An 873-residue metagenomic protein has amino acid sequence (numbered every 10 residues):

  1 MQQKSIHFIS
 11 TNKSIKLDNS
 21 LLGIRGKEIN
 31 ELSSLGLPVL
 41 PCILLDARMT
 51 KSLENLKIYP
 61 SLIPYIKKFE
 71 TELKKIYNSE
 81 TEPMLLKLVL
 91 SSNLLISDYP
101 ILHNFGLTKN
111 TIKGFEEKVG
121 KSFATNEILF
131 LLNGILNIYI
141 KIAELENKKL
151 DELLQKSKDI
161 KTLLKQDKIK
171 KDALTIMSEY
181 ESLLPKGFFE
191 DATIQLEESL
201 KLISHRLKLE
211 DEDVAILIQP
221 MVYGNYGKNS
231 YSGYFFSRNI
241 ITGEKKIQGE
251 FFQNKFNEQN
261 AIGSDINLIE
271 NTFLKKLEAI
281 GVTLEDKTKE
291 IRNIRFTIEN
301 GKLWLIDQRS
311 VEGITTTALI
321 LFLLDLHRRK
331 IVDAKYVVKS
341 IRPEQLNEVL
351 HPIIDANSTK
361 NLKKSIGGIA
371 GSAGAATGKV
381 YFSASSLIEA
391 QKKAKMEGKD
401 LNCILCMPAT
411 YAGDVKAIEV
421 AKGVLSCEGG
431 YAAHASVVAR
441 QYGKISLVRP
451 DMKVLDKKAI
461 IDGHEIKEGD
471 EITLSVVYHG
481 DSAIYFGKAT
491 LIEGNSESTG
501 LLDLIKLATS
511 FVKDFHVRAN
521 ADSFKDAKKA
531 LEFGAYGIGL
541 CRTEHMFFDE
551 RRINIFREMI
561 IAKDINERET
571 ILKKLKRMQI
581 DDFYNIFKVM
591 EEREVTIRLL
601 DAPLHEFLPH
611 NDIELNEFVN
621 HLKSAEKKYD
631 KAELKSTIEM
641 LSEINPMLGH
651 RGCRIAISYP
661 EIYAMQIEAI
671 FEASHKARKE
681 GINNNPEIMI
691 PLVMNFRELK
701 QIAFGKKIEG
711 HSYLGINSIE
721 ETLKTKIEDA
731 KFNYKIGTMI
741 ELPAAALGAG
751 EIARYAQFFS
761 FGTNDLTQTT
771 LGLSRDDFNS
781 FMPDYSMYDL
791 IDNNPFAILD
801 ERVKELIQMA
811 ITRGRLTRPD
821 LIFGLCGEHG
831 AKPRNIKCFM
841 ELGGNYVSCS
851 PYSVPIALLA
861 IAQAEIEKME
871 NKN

Functional and structural regions predicted by a protein language model:
I9-L56, G443-L447: A conserved helix-loop-beta module that forms one wall/lid of the active-site cleft in ATP-utilizing catalytic domains
G23-E31, Y99-I142, G224-A279, Q308-V337 (+7 more regions): Extended active-site and interfacial segments that coordinate phosphate-rich ligands in large catalytic machineries
S34, P41, L45-T242, E250-N257 (+5 more regions): Extended, highly charged
L163-K186, L303-A334: Extended, domain-scale alpha-helical bundle/helix-rich regions
S178-P220, N260-L268, R328, A334-T377 (+1 more regions): Amphipathic alpha-helical
D286-G313: Conserved metal-phosphate-binding beta-hairpin within the catalytic cores of diverse ATP-dependent phosphoryl-transfer
N300, A356, A373-N402, M407-C541 (+2 more regions): Acidic, glycine-rich flexible loop/linker segments
S498-N873: Conserved alpha/beta-domain cores
